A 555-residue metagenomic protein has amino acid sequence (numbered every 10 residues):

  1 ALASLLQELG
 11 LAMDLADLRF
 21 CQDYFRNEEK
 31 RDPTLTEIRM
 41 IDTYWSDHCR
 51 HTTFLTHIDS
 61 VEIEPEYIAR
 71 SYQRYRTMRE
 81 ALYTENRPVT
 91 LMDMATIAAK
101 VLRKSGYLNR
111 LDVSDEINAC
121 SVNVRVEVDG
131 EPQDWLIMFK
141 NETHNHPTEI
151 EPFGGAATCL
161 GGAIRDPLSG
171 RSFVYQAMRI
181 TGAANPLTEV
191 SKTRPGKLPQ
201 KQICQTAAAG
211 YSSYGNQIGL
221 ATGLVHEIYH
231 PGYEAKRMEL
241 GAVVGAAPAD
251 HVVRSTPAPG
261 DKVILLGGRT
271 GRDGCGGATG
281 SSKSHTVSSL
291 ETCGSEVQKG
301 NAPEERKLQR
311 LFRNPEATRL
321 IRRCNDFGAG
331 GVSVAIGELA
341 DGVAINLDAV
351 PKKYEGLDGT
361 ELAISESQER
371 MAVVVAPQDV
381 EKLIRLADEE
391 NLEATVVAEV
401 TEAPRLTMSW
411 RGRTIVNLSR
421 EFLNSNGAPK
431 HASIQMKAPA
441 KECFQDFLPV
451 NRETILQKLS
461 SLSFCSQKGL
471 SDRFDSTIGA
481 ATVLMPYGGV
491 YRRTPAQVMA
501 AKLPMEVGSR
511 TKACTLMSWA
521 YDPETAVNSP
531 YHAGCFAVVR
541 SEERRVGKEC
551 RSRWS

Functional and structural regions predicted by a protein language model:
A1-R545, S552-S555: Glycine/proline-enriched, intrinsically flexible loops and inter-domain linkers
